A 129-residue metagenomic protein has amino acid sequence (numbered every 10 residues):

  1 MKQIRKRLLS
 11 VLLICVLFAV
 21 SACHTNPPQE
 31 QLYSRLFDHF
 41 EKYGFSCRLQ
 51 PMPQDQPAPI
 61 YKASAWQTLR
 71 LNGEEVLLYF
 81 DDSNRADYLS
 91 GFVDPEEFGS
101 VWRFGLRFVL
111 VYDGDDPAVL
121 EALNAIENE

Functional and structural regions predicted by a protein language model:
K2-V11: Bacterial N-terminal signal peptides that target proteins for export
R5, H39-E41, L123-I126: Generic hydrophobic, helix-prone segments enriched in Leu/Val/Ile
A19-A22: C-terminal motif of bacterial Sec signal peptides marking the signal peptidase cleavage site
H24-N26: Bacterial signal peptide processing site
Q31-F98: Short, solvent-exposed recognition patches
V93-E129: A short, solvent-exposed beta-edge/loop patch
